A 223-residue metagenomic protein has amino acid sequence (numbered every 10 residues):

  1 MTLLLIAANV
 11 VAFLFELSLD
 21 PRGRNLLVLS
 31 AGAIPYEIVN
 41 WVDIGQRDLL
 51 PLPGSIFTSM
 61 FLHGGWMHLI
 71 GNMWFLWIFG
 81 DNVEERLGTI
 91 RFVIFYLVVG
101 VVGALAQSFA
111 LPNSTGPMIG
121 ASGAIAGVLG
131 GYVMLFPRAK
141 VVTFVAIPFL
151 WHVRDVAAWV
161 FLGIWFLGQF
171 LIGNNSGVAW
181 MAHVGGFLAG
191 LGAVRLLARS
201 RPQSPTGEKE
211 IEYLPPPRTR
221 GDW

Functional and structural regions predicted by a protein language model:
M1-W223: A detector for small-residue-rich transmembrane helices and their helix-helix packing motifs
